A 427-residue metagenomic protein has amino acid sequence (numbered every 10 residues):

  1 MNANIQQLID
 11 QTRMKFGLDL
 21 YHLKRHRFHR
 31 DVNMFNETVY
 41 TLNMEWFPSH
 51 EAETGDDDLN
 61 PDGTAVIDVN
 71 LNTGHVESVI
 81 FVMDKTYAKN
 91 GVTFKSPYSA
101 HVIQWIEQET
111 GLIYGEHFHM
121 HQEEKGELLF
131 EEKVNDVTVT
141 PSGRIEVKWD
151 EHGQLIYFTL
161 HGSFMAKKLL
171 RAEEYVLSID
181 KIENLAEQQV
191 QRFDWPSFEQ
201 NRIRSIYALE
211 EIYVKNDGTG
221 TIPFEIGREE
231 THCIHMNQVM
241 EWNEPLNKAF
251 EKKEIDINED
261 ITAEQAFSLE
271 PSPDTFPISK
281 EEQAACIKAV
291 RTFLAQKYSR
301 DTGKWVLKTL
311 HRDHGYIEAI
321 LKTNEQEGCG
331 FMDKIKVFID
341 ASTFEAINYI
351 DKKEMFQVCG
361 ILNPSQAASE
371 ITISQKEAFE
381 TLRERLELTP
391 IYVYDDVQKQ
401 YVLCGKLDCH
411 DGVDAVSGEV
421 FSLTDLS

Functional and structural regions predicted by a protein language model:
M1-S427: Long, terminal "pre-/pro-" and other extracytoplasmic accessory regions that lie outside the mature folded/catalytic
